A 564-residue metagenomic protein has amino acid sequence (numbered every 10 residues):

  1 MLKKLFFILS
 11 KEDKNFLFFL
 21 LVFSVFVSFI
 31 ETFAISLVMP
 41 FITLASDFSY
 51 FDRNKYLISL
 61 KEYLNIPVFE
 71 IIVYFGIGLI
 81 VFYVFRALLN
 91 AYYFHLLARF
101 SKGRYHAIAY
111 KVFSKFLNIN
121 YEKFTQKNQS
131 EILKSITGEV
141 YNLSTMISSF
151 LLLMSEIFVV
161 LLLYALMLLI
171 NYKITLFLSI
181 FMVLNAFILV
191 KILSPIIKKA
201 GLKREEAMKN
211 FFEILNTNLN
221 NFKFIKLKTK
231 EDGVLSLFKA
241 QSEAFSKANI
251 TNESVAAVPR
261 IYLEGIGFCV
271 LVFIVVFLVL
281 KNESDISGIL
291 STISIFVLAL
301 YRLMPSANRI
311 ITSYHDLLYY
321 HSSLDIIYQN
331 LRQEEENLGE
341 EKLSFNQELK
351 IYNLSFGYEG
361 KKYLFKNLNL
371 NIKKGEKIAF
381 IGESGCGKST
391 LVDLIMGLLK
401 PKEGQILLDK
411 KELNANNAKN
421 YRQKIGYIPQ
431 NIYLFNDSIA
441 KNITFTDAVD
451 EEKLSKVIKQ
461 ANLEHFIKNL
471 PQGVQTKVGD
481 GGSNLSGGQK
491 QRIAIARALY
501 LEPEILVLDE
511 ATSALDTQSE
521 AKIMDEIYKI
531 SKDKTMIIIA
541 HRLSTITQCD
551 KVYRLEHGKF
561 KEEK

Functional and structural regions predicted by a protein language model:
L20-F26, L152-L202, F273-G288: Transmembrane helices of ABC transporter permease
L21-F85, L168-K173, I180, I286-L290: Transmembrane helix-loop-helix hairpins at lipid-water interfaces of multipass membrane proteins, especially the type-1
T125-S130, E205-T251, Y319, L324-I327: Loop segments that connect adjacent transmembrane helices in multi-pass transporters
L166-I180, Y262-L324: Helix-loop-helix
F211, K223-K230, S254-A257, I261 (+2 more regions): Cytosolic ends of transmembrane helices, especially the final helix of ABC transmembrane type-1 domains
M396: Helix-to-loop junction immediately C-terminal to a conserved catalytic motif
L407, A415, R422, A440-D480 (+2 more regions): ABC ATPase nucleotide-binding domain helical subdomain, centered on the C-loop/LSGGQ "ABC signature"
Y500-E504, D533: A short, proline-enriched helix->beta-strand linker immediately N-terminal to the Walker B motif in ABC-type P-loop
